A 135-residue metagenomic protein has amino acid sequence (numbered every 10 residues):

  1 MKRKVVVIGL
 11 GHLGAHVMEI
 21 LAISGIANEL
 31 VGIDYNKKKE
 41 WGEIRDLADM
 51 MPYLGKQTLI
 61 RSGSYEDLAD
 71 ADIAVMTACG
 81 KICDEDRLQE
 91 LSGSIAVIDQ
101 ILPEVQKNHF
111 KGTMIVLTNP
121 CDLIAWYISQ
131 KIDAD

Functional and structural regions predicted by a protein language model:
M1-V5: Extreme N-terminal starter segment of soluble prokaryotic enzymes
L10-G11: Glycine-rich Rossmann-fold phosphate-binding loop(s) that bind the pyrophosphate of adenine dinucleotide cofactors
G14-A15: N-terminal Rossmann-fold NAD(P) dinucleotide-binding loop
Y35-D70, D86: Conserved N-terminal Rossmann-fold NAD(P) cofactor-binding segment
D72-V75: N-terminal Rossmann-like NAD(P) cofactor-binding module of classical short-chain dehydrogenase/reductase
A78-G80: Conserved NAD(P)H cofactor-binding loop of Rossmann-fold oxidoreductase domains
D86-D135: Rossmann-like NAD(P)(H) cofactor-binding subdomain of soluble oxidoreductases
